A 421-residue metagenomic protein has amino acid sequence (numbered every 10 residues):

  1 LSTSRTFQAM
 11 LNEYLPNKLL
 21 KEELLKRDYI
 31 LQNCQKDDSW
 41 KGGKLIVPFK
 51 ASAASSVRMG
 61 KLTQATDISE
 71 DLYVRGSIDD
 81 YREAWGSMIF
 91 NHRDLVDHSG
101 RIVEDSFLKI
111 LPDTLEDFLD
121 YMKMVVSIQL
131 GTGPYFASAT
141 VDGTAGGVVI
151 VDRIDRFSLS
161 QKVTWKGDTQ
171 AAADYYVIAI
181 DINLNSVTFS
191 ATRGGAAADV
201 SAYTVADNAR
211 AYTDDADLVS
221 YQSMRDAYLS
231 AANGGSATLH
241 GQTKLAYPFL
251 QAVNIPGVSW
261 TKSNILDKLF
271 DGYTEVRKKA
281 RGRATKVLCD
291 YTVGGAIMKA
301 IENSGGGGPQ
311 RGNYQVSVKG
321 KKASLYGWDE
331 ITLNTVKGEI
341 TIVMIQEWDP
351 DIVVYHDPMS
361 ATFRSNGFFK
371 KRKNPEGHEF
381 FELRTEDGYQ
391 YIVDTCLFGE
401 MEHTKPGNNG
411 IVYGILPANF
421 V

Functional and structural regions predicted by a protein language model:
L1-R58, L72-V421: Core alpha/beta structural scaffold of self-assembling particle/tube/pore-forming proteins
V57, Q64-I68: N-terminal amphipathic/basic membrane-interacting segments and domains, especially the gasdermin N-terminal
